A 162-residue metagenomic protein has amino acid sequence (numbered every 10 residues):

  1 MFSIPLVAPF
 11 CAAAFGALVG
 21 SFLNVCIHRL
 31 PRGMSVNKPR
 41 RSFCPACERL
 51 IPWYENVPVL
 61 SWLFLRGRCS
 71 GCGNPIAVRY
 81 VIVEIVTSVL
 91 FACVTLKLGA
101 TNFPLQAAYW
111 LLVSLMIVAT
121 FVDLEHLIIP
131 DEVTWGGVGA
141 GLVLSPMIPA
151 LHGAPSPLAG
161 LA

Functional and structural regions predicted by a protein language model:
M1-P5: Short, strongly hydrophobic alpha-helical membrane anchors
V7-R32: N-terminal signal-anchor transmembrane alpha helix
A8, V36, P58, V81 (+2 more regions): P-loop/Walker A nucleotide phosphate-binding surfaces of NTP-dependent enzymes
A12, T101, L105-A162: Functional transmembrane core segments of multi-pass inner-membrane proteins
G20, R79-I85, I129-V133: Membrane-interface loop-to-helix entry segments
L23, I27, L90, V94-L98 (+2 more regions): Alpha-helical membrane-inserting segments
L23-Y80: Membrane-proximal soluble regions of multi-pass membrane proteins
R29-G33, N37, L96-A100, A150-G153: Transmembrane helix-loop junctions in multipass membrane proteins, especially transporters and channels
